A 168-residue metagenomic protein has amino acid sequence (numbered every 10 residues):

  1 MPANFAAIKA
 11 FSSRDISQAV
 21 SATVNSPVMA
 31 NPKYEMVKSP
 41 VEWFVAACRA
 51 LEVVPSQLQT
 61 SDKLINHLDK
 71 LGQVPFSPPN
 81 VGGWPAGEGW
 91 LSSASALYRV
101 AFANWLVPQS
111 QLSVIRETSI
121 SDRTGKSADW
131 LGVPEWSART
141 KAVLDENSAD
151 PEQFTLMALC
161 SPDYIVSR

Functional and structural regions predicted by a protein language model:
M1-R168: Flexible, low-complexity segments enriched for small/polar residues
